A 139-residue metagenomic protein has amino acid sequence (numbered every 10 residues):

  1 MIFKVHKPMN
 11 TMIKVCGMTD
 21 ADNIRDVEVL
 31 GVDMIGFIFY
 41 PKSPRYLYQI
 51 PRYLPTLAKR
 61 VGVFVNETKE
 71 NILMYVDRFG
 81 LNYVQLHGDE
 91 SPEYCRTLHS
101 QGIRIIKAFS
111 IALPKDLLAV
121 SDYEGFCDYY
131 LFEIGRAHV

Functional and structural regions predicted by a protein language model:
I2-R136: Conserved N-terminal beta1-alpha1 strand-loop-helix module at the mouth
